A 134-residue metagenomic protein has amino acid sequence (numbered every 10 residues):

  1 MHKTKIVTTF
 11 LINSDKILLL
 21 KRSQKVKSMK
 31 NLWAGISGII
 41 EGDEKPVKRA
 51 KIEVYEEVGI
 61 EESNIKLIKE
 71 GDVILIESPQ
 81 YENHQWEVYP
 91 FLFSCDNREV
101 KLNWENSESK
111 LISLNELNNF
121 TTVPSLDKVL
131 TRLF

Functional and structural regions predicted by a protein language model:
M1-L18, I39: Conserved N-terminal beta-strand and adjoining loop/helix that marks the start of the Nudix/MutT-like hydrolase domain
T4, N13-D15, G71-E99, K110: Active-site-adjacent beta-strand/loop module that shapes the phosphate/pyrophosphate-binding cleft
K16-E57: Conserved Nudix-box catalytic region and its N-terminal flanking loop in Nudix hydrolases and closely related
M29, I36, D96-R98, E108: Glycine-rich, flexible loop/turn motifs
E61-G71: A short coil-to-beta-strand element that immediately follows conserved catalytic motifs
P90-S94, K101-R132: NUDIX/MutT-family hydrolases
